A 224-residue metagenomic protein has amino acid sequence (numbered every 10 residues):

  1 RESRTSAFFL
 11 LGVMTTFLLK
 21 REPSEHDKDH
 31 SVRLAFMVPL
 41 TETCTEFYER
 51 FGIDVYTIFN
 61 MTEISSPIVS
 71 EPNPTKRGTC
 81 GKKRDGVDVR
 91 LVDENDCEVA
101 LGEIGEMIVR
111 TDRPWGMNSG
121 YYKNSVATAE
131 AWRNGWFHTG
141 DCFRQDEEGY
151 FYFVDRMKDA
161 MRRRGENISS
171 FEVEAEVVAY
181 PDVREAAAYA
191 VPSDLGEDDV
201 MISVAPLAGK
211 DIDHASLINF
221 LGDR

Functional and structural regions predicted by a protein language model:
R1-L11, L19-R77, D88-R90, N95-E98: Gly/Ser/Thr-rich phosphate-binding loop
L11-M14, L40, R113, Y189: Beta->alpha turn/N-cap motifs
M14, L18, S31, T43 (+5 more regions): Hydrophobic alpha-helical segments typical of transmembrane helices and their membrane-interface/capping positions
L34-E42, T75-K123, A131: Adenylate-forming AMP-binding core of the ANL superfamily, especially NRPS adenylation
E49, A100-I104, E197-D199: Short glycine/proline-enriched turns and hinge-like loops at secondary-structure junctions
N60, G81, D141, G165: Active-site glycine-centered loops adjacent to acidic/histidine catalytic or metal-binding residues that shape
V89, V109-P114, G120, A127-E130 (+1 more regions): AMP-binding/adenylate-forming catalytic core of the ANL superfamily
